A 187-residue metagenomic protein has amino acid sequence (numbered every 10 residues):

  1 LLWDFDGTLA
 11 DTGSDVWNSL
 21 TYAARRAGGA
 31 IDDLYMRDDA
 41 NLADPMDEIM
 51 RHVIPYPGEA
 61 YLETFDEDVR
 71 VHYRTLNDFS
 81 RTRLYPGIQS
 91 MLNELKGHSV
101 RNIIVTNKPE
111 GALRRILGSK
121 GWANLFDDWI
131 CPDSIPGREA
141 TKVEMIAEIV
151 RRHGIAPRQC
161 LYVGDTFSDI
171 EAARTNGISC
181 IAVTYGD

Functional and structural regions predicted by a protein language model:
L1-Q89, E94-H98: N-terminal helical cap/lid subdomain that shapes the substrate entry/recognition surface in HAD-like hydrolases
L9, I135-E139, D187: Short, small-residue-enriched loops and turns at beta-alpha junctions that line or gate enzyme active sites
S14-D15, T21-Y22, R114-G118, R174-N176: Short amphipathic alpha-helical segments
V16-W17, A43, D47, Q89 (+4 more regions): Alpha-helix N-cap/helix-start and coil->helix boundary motif
R25-A27, I49-E59, R81, Q89 (+4 more regions): Substrate-recognition/cap helix-loop segment adjacent to the acidic, metal-dependent catalytic center of Asp-based
A30, R101, S179: Residue-level detector of anion-binding/catalytic polar loops
A140-I170: Conserved Lys-Pro-Asp/Glu-containing loop-to-beta segment of HAD-superfamily phosphomonoesterases, centered on
Y162-D187: Acidic, Mg2+-coordinating phosphoryl-transfer loop and its flanking beta/alpha structural elements, shared across
